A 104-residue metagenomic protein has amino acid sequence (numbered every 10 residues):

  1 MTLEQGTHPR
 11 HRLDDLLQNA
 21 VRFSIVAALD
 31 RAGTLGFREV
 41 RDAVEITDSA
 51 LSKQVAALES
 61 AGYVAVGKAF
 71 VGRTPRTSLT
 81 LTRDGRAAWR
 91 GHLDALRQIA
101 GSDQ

Functional and structural regions predicted by a protein language model:
M1-R10, S24-A27, R31, R86-Q104: Amphipathic alpha-helical dimerization/coiled-coil segments that flank or bridge DNA-binding/regulatory modules
Q5-G6, E39-V40, G62: Short hydrophobic/aromatic segments of transmembrane alpha-helices and their interfaces
P9-A50, A69-T80: N-terminal helix-turn-helix DNA-binding core of bacterial DNA-binding proteins
Q54: Residues within the DNA-recognition helix of helix-turn-helix
A57-Q104: Charged, amphipathic alpha-helical coiled-coil/dimerization segments
